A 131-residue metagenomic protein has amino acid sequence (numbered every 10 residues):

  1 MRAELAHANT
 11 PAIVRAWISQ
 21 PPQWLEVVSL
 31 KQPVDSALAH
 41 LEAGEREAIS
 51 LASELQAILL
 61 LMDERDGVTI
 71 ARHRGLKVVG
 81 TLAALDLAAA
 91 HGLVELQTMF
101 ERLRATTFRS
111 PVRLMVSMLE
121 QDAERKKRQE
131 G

Functional and structural regions predicted by a protein language model:
M1-L59, R65-K77, T98, R102-R104 (+1 more regions): Active-site-proximal, substrate-binding regions of enzyme catalytic domains and RNA-binding/basic surfaces
E64-R65, L82: Alpha-helix N-cap/helix-start capping motif
L76-D86: Short hydrophobic/aromatic-enriched beta-strand-loop microsegments
